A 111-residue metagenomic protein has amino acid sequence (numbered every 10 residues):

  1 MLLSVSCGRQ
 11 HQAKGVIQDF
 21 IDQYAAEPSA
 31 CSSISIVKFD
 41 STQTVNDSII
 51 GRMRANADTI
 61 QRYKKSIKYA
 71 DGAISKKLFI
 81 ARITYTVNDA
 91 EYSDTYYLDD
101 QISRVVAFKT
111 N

Functional and structural regions predicted by a protein language model:
M1-C7: Sec-dependent bacterial lipoprotein signal peptides
C7-N111: Cystatin/cathelin-like cysteine-protease inhibitor module
